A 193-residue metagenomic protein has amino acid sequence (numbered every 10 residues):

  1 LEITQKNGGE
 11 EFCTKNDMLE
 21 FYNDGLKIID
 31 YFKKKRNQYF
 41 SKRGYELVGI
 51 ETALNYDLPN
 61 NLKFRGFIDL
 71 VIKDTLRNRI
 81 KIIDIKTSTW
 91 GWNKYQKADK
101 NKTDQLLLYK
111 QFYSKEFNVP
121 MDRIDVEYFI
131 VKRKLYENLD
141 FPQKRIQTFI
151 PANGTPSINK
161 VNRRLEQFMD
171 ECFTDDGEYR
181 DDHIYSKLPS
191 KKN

Functional and structural regions predicted by a protein language model:
L1-N193: RecB-family 4Fe-4S metal-dependent nuclease core
